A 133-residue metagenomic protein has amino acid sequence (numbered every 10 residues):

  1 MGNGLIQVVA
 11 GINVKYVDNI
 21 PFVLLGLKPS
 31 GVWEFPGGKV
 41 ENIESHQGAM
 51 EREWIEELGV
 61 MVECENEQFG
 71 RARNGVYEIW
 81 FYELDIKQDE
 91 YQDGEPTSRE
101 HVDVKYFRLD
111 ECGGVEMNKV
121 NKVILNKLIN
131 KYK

Functional and structural regions predicted by a protein language model:
M1-V23, K39: Conserved N-terminal beta-strand and adjoining loop/helix that marks the start of the Nudix/MutT-like hydrolase domain
G4-I6, V32, V104, M117: A residue-level structural signature of the nucleotidyltransferase/glycosyltransferase Rossmann-like core
P21, W33, E78-I79: Residues on conserved beta-strands of the protein kinase catalytic domain
S30-W33, C112: A short, flexible beta-alpha/helix-coil linker loop
E34-G38: A short gly/proline-enriched turn/hairpin at secondary-structure junctions
V40-K131: Unchanged
